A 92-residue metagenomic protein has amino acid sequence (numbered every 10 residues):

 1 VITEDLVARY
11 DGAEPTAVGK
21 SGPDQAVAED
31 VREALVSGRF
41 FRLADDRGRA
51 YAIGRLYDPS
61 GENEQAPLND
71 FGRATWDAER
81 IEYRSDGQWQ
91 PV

Functional and structural regions predicted by a protein language model:
V1, E29-R47: A short beta-strand micro-motif
I2-R32, L56-D70: Charged, amphipathic alpha-helical segments
P15, Q88-V92: Tryptophan-centered short beta-strand motifs
A44-A50, D86-Q88: Change "in extracellular beta-sheet-rich domains … of secreted and cell-surface proteins" to "in beta-sheet-rich domains
I53-G87: Acidic, low-complexity, intrinsically disordered interaction modules
